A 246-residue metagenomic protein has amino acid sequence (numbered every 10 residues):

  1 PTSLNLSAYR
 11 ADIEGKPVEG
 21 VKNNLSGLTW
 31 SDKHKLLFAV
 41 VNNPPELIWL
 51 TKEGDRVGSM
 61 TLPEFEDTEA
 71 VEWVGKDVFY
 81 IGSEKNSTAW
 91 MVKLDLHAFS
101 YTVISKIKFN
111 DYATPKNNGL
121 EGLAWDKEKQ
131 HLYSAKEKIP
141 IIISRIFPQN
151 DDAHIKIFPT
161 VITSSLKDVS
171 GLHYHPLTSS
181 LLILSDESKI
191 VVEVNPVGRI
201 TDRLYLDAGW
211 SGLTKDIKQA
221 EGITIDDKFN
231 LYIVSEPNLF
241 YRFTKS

Functional and structural regions predicted by a protein language model:
P1-S246: Sequence/structural signature of beta-propeller domains
